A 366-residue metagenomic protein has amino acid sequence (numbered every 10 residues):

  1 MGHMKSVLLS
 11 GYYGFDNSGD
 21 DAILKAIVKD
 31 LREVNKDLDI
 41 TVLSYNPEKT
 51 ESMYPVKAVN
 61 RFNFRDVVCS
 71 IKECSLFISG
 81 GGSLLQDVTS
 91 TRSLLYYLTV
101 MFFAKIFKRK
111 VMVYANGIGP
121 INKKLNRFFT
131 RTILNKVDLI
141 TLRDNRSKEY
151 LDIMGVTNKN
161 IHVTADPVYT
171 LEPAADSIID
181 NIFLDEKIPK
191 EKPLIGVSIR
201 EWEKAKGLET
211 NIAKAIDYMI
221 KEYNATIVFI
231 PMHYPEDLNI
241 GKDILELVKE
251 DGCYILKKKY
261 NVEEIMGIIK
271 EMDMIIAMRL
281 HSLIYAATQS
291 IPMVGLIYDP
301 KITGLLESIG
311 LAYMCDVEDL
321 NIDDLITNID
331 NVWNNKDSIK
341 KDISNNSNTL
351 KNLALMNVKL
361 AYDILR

Functional and structural regions predicted by a protein language model:
M1-R366: Active-site anion-handling motifs in enzyme catalytic cores
